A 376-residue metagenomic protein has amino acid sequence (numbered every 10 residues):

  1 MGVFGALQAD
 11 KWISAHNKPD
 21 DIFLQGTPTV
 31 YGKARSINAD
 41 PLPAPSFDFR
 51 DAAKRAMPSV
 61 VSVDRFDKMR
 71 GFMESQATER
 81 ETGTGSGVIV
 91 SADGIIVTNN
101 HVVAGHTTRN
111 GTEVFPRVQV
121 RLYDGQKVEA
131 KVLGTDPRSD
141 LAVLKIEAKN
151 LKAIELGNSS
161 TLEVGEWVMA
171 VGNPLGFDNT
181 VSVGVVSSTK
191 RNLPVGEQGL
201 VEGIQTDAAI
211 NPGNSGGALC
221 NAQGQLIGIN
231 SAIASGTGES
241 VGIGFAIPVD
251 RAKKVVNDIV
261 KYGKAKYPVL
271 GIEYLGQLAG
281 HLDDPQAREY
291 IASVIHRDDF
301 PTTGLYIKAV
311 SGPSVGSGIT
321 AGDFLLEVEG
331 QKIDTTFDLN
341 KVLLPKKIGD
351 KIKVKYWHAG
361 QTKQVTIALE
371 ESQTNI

Functional and structural regions predicted by a protein language model:
M1-Q25, R117, N221-A222, L226 (+1 more regions): C-terminal recognition in membrane/secretory proteostasis and scaffolding
Q8, R80, V102-N110, L151 (+5 more regions): Active-site loop architecture of trypsin-fold serine endopeptidases
A9-E74, S86, A92, E163 (+1 more regions): N-terminal activation segment of mature serine protease catalytic domains
P41-D51, R70-I95, K127-E129, A153-E155 (+3 more regions): A conserved glycine-rich beta-strand in the N-terminal activation segment of trypsin-fold
P58-D64, G87, G94, T98 (+18 more regions): Terminal peptide-recognition signature
V63-D67, L122-D124, G134-D136, K145-A148 (+9 more regions): Flexible glycine-/small-residue-rich
M69-R80, T108-G111, Y123, L133-S139 (+5 more regions): Gly/Ser-enriched beta-turn/beta-hairpin loop segments
T84, S91-N179, E327, K332-F337 (+4 more regions): Conserved active-site neighborhood of the chymotrypsin/trypsin-like protease fold
